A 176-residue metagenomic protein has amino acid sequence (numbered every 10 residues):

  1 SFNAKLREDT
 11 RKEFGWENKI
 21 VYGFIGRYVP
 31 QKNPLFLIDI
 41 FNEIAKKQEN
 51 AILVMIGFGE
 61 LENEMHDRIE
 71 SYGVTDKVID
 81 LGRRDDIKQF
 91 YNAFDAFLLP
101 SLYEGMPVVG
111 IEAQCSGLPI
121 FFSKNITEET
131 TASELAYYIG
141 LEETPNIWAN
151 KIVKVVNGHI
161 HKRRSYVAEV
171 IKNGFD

Functional and structural regions predicted by a protein language model:
S1-E13, N18, H159: Acidic anion/phosphate-binding donor-loop and adjacent secondary structure in glycosyltransferase catalytic cores
I20, F24-E43, E60-H66: A conserved mid-protein helix/loop that constitutes part of the nucleotide-sugar donor-binding site
H66-G82: Nucleotide-activated donor-binding/catalytic signature segment of Leloir-type glycosyltransferases, i.e., the conserved
R83, L102: Aromatic "clamp/platform" in nucleotide-sugar-dependent glycosyltransferases that forms part of the donor/acceptor
F97-L98: A short hydrophobic beta-strand element within the catalytic core of glycosyltransferases that build diverse glycans
P119-S123: Short hydrophobic beta-strand element within catalytic cores of glycosyltransferases and related nucleotide-activated
E129-I160: Change "using UDP/GDP/dTDP sugars" to "using nucleotide sugars
I160-D176: A charged, aromatic-enriched C-terminal amphipathic alpha-helix characteristic of glycosyltransferases across folds
